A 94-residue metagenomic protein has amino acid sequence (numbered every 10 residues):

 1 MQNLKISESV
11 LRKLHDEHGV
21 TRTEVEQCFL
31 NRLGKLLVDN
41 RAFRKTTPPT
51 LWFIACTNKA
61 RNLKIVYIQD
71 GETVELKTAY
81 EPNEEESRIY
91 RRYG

Functional and structural regions predicted by a protein language model:
M1-G94: Ribonuclease/tRNase effector modules and their secretory precursors
